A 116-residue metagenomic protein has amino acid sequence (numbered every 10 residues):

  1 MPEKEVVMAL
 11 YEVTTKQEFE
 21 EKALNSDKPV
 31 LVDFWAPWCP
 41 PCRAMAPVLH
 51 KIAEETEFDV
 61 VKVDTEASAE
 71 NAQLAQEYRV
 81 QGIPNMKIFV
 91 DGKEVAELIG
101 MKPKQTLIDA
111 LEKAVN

Functional and structural regions predicted by a protein language model:
M1-V7: Short, Lys/Arg-enriched N-terminal segments with co-localized hydrophobic residues within the first ~10-30 amino acids
Y11-P29: A short beta-strand-turn-helix
V13-T14, F34, L49-A53, E57-N71: Thiol-based oxidoreductase modules, predominantly thioredoxin-like and allied folds used for disulfide exchange
Q17-E20, A69, Q105: Acidic phosphotransfer microenvironment of two-component signaling modules
D27-K28, F34-W38, G82: Short pre-active-site segment immediately N-terminal to redox-active cysteine/selenocysteine motifs in thiol-based
F34-V48: Conserved redox-active cysteine motifs that mediate thiol-disulfide chemistry, especially di-cysteine Cys-X(1-2)-Cys
Q73-R79: Mid-chain, well-packed structural core segment of small domains
G82, I88-N116: Non-catalytic, surface beta->alpha helical segment in thiol-disulfide oxidoreductase systems
